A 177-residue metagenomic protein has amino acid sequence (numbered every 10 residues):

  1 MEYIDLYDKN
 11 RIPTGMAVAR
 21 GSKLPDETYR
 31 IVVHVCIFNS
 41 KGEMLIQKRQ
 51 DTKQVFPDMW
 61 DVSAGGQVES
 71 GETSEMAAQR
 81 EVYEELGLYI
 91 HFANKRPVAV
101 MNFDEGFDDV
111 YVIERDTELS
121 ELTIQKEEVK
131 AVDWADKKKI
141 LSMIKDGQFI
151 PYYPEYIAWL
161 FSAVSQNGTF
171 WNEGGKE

Functional and structural regions predicted by a protein language model:
M1-H34, S40: Acidic, metal-coordinating catalytic segment for phosphate/diphosphate chemistry, firing primarily on the Nudix
Y3, T14, R20, P25 (+6 more regions): Glycine-rich, flexible loop/turn motifs
I4, E43-M44, V132-D133: A residue-level structural signature of the nucleotidyltransferase/glycosyltransferase Rossmann-like core
N10, N39-G42, Q50, E114-L119 (+1 more regions): Short loop segments at secondary-structure junctions
G21-V32, N39, E43-R80, E84: Conserved Nudix-box catalytic region and its N-terminal flanking loop in Nudix hydrolases and closely related
D58, A99-E177: Nudix hydrolase/Nudix homology domain
Y89-V98: A short coil-to-beta-strand element that immediately follows conserved catalytic motifs
